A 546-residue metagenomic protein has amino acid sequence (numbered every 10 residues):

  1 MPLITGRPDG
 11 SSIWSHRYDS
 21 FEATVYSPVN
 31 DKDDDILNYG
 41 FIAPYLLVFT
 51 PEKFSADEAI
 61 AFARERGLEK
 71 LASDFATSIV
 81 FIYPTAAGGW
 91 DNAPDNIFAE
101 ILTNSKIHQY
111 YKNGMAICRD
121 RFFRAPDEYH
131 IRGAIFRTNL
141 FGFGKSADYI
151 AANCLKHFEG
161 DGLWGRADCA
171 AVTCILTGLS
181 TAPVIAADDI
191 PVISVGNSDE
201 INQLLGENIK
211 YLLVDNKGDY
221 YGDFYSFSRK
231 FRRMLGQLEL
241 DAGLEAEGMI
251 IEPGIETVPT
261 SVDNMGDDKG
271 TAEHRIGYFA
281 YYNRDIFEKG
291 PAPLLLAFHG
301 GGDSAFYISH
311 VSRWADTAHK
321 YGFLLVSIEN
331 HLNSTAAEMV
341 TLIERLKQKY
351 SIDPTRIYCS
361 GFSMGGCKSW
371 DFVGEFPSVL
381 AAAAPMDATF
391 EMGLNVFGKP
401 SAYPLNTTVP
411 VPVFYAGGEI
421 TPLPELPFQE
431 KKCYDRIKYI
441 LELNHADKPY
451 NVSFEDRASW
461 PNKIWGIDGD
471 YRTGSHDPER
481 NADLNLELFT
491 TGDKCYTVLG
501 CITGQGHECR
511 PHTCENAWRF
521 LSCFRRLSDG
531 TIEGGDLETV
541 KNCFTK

Functional and structural regions predicted by a protein language model:
M1-Y45, A93-N104, N113-F122, F136-G162 (+8 more regions): A domain-start/cap signature at the N-terminus of enzymes
D34-A43, V48-W90, I286-N333, M392-G393 (+1 more regions): Short substrate-entry loop that stabilizes the transition state in hydrolases
V48-T50, T177, L296-F298, M386 (+1 more regions): Alpha/beta-hydrolase
A61-E69, G178-A186, F306-A315, L342 (+2 more regions): Alpha-helical scaffolding within the catalytic cores of extracellular/periplasmic polymer-degrading hydrolases
I97-F136, E338-T355: Conserved acidic catalytic loop of the alpha/beta-hydrolase fold
G160-S180, S378-L394, P410-P412: A conserved short beta-strand
S194-G196, V413-G417: Short beta-strand/loop motif that positions the catalytic acidic residue of the alpha/beta-hydrolase fold
S198-E200, E419-E425, G506-C509: Acidic catalytic loop of the alpha/beta-hydrolase fold
